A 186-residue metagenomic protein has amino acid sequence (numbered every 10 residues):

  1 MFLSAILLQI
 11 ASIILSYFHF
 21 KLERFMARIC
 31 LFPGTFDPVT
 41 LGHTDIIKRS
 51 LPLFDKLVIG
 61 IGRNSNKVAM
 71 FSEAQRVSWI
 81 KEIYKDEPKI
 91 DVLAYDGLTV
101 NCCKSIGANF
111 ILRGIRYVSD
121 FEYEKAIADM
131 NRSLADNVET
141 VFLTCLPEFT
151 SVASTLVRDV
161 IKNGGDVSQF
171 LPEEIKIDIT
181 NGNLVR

Functional and structural regions predicted by a protein language model:
L3, L7, F18-F20: Short hydrophobic targeting helices and cationic amphipathic motifs that mediate membrane/organellar targeting
F18-R186: Nucleotidyltransferase catalytic core that binds NTPs
